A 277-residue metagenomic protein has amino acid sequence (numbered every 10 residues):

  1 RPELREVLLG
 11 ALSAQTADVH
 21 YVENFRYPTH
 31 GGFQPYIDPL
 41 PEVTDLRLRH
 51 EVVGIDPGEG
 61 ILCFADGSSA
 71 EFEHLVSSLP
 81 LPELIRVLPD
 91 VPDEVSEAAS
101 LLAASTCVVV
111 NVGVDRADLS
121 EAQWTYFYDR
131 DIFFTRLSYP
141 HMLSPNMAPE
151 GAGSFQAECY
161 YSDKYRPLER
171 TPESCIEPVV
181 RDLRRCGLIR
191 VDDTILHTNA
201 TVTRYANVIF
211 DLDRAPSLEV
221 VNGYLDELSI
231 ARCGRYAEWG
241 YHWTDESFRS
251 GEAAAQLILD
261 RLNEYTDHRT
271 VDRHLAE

Functional and structural regions predicted by a protein language model:
R1-G60, E71-F72, S78: Active-site/ligand-binding neighborhood in enzyme catalytic cores
T44, E73, A255-T266: Short, hydrophobic alpha-helical segments
D45-R49, L196-N199, A231: General small-molecule cofactor/ligand-binding pocket signal
E51-E169, E173-S174, P178-I189, A215 (+2 more regions): Mid-domain catalytic core of redox enzymes that form a hydrophobic substrate pocket/lid adjacent to a catalytic redox
C107, R190-V202: A short coil-to-beta-strand element that immediately follows conserved catalytic motifs
S144-E150, T203-R232, Y236-E238: FAD-binding beta-loop-beta segment adjacent to the flavin cofactor pocket
A200-V202, L259-E277: Active-site-proximal substrate-binding core of FAD-dependent oxidoreductases
Y236-I258, L262: A conserved FAD-binding loop/helix module that cradles the flavin
